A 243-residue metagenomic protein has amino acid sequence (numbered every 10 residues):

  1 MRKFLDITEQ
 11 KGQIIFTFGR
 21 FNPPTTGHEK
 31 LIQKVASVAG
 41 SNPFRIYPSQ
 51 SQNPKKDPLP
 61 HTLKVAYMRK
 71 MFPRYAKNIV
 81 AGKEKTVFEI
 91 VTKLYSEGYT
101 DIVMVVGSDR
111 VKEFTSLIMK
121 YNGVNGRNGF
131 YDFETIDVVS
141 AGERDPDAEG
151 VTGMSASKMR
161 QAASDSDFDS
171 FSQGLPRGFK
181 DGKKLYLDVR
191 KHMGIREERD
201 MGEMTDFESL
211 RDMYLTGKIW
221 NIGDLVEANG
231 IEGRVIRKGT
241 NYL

Functional and structural regions predicted by a protein language model:
R2-D224, N229-R234, K238-Y242: Nucleotidyltransferase catalytic core that binds NTPs
